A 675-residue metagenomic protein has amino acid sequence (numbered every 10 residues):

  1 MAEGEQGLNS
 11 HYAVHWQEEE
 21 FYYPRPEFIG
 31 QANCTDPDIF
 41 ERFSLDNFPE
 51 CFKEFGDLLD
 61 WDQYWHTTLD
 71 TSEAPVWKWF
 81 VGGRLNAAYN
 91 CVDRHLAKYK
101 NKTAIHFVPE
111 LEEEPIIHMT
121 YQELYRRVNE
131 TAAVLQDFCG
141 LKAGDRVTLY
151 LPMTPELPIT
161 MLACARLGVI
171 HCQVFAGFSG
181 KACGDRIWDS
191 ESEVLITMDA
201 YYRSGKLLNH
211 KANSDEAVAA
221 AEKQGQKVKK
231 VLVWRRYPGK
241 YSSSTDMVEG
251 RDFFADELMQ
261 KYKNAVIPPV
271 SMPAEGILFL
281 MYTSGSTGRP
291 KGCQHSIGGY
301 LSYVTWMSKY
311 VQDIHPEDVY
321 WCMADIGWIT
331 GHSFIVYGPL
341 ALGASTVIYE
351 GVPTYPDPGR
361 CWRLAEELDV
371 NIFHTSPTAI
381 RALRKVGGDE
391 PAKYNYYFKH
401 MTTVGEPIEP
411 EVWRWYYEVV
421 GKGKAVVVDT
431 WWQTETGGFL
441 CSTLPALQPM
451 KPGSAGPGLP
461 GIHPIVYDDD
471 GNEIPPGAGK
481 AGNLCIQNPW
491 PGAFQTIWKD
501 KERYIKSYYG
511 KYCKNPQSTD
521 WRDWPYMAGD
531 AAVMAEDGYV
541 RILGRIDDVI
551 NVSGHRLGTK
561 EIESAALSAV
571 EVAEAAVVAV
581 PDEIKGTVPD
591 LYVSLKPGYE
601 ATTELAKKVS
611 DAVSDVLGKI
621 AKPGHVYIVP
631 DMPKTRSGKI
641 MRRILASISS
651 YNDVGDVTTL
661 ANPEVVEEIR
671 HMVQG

Functional and structural regions predicted by a protein language model:
F43, A88, I105-L162, S179-G184 (+3 more regions): Conserved AMP-binding/adenylate-forming core of the ANL superfamily
T68-L69, C91-T120, G239-S242: AMP-dependent adenylate-forming
N101-T103, K229-G239, D246-Y282, R289 (+2 more regions): Conserved pre-ATP/AMP-binding loop-to-beta segment of ANL
L149, V174-A200, S214, E366 (+9 more regions): AMP-binding/adenylate-forming catalytic core of the ANL superfamily
L162, R166-E257, S376-P377, P597: Structural core segment of the AMP-binding/adenylate-forming
F253, A341-A344, N371-T375, R384-P452 (+2 more regions): Gly/Ser/Thr-rich phosphate-binding loop
G299-V319, I329-N371, K385-G388: Conserved AMP-binding/adenylation subdomain of ANL enzymes
P457-G461, N472-N515, L557, D653: Conserved ATP/PPi-binding loop(s) of AMP-dependent carboxylate-activating enzymes
